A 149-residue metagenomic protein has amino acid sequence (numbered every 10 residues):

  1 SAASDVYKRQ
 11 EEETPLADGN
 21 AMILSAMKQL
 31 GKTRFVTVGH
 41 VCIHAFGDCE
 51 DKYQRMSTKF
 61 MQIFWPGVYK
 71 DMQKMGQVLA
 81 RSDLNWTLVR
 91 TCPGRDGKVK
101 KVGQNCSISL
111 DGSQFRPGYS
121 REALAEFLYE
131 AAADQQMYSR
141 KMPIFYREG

Functional and structural regions predicted by a protein language model:
A2-Y7: Short, small-residue-biased leader/transition segments that mark boundaries at the very start of proteins
K8-F35, K74: NAD(P)-cofactor binding segment of oxidoreductase domains
K32-F35, D111-G149: Mid/C-terminal beta-alpha module of Rossmann-like enzyme folds, strongest in SDR-family dehydrogenases/epimerases
T33-G39, T87: Conserved catalytic-site loops of classical short-chain dehydrogenases/reductases
V41-G47, G94-K98: Conserved catalytic-site region of short-chain dehydrogenase/reductase
Y53-S82: Catalytic helix-loop patch of NAD(P)-dependent Rossmann-fold dehydrogenases
G76-G97: Conserved beta-loop-beta element that borders a ligand/cofactor-binding pocket
S82, G97-C106, A131-R140: Glycine/proline-rich active-site loop of Rossmann-fold NAD(P)-dependent oxidoreductases
